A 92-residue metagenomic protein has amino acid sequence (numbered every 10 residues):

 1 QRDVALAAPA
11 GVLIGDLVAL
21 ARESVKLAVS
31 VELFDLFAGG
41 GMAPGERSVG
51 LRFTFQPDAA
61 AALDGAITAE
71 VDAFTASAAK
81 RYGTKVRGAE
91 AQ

Functional and structural regions predicted by a protein language model:
Q1-Q92: A carboxyl-terminal module marker
